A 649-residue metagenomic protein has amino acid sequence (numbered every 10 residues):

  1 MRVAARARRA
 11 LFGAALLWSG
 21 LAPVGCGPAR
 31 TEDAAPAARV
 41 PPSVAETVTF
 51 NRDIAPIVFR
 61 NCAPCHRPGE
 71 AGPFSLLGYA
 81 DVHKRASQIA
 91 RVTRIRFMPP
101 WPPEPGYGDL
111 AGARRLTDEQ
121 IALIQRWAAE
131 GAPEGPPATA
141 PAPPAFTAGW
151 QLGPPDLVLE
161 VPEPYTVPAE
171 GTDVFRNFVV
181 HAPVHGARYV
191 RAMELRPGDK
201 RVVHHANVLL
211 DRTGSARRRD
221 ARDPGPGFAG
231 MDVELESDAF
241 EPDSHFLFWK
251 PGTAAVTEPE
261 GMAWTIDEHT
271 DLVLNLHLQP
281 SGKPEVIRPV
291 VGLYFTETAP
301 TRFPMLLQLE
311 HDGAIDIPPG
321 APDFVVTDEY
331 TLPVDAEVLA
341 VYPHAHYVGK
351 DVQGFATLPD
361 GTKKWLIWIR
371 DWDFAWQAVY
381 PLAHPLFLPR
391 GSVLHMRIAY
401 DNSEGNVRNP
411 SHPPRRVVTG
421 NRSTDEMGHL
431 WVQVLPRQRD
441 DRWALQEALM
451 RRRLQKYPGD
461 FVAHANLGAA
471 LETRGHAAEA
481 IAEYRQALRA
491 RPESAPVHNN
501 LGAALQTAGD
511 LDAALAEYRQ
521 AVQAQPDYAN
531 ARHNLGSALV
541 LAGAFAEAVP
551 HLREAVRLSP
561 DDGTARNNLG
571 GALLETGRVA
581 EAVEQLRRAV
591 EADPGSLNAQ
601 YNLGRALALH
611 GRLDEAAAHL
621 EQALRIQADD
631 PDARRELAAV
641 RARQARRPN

Functional and structural regions predicted by a protein language model:
G25-H185, H269-N275, P280-G282: Aromatic- and Gly/Pro-enriched helix-to-coil junctions and flexible linker segments
P100, P105-L110, T139-Y189, E194-E337 (+1 more regions): Beta-strand-centric surfaces of beta-sandwich/beta-rich domains
V462-T473, P496-T507, N530-L541, T564-E575 (+2 more regions): Conserved alpha-helical positions within TPR/SEL1-like repeat arrays
L609, A617-N649: Terminal, low-structured helical/coil segments at or just beyond the last alpha-helical repeat
